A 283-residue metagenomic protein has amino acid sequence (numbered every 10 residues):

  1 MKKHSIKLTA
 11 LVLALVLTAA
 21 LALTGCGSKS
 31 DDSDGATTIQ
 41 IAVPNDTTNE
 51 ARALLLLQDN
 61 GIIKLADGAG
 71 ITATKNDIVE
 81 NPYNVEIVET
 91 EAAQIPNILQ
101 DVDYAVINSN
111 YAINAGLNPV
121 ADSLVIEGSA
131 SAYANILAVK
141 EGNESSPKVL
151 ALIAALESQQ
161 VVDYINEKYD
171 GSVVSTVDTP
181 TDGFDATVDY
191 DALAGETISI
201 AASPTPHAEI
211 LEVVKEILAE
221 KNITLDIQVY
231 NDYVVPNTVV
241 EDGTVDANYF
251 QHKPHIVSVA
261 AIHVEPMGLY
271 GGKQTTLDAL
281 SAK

Functional and structural regions predicted by a protein language model:
A20-G25: C-terminal motif of bacterial Sec signal peptides marking the signal peptidase cleavage site
G27-K29: Bacterial signal peptide processing site
D34-L56, N60, S158-D163, V257-K283: A conserved helix-loop-strand patch within extracytoplasmic ligand-binding domains of the periplasmic binding
T37-A42, L193-T205, I223-V229: Short, well-ordered beta-strand elements
D67-A73, L150-D189, L277-K283: Ligand-binding clefts/hinges and TM-proximal coupling segments of bilobed small-molecule sensing domains
A69-N97, I227-T238: Short helix-initiation/N-cap motifs at beta->coil->alpha
E91-A92, Q100-D103, I107-I113, P204 (+4 more regions): Beta->alpha turn/N-cap motifs
A132-A151, M267-L280: A bilobed periplasmic-binding-protein/Venus flytrap-type ligand-binding module shared by bacterial periplasmic
